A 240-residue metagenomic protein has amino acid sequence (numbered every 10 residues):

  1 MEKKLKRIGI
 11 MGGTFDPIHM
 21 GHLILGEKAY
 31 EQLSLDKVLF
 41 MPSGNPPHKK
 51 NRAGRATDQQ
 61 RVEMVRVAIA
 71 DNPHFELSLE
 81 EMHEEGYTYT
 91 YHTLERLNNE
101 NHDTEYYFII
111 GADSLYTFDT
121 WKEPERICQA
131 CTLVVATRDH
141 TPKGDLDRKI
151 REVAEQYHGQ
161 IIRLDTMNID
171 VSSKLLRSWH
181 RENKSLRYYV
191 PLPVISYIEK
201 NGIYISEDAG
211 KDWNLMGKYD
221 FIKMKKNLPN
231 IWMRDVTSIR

Functional and structural regions predicted by a protein language model:
M1-R240: Nucleotidyltransferase catalytic core that binds NTPs
